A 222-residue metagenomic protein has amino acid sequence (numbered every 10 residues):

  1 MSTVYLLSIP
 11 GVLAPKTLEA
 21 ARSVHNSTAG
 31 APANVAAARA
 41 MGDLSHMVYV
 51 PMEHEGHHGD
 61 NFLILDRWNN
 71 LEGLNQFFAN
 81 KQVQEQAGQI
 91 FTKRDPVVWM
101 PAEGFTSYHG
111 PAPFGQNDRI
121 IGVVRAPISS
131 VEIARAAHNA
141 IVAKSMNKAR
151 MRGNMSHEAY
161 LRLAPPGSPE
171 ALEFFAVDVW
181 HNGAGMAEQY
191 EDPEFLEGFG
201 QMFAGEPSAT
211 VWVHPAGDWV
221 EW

Functional and structural regions predicted by a protein language model:
M1-E85, Q89-W222: Short S/T/G/P-rich N-terminal loop/turn motif that feeds into the first structured element of a domain
